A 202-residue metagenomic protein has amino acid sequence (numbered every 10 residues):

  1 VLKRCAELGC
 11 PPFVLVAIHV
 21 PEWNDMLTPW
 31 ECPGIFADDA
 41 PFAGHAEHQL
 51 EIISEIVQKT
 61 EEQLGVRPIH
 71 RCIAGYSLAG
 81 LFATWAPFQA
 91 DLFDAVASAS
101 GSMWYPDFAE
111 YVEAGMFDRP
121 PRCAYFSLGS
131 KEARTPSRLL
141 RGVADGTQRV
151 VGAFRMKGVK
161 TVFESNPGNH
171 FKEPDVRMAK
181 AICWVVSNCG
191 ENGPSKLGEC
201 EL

Functional and structural regions predicted by a protein language model:
V1-L202: Non-catalytic cap/lid and distal C-terminal segments of serine-dependent acyl enzymes
